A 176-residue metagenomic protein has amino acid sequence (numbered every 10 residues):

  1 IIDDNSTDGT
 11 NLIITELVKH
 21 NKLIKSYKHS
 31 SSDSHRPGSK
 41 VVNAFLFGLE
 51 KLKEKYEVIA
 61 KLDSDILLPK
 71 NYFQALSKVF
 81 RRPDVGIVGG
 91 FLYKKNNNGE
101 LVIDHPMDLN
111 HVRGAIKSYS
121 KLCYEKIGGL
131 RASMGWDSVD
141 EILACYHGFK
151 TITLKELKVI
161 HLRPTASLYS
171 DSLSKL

Functional and structural regions predicted by a protein language model:
I1-D33: Acidic donor-binding segment of Leloir-type glycosyltransferases
K28-H29, V88-F91, L162: Short glycine/serine/threonine-enriched helix-capping/active-site loop that flanks the nucleotide-sugar donor pocket
S32-N43, S133: A short, glycine-/small-residue-rich helix N-cap motif at loop->alpha-helix starts within glycosyltransferase
D33, L67-V102: Conserved donor NDP-sugar-binding/catalytic core segment of glycosyltransferases
V42-V58: Active-site nucleotide-sugar/metal-binding loop of Leloir-type enzymes
K55-L67: Short beta-strand-to-loop acidic/aromatic patch adjacent to the donor-nucleotide binding site
R113-G128: Conserved nucleotide-sugar donor-binding and metal-coordinating catalytic region shared by glycosyltransferases
G129-L176: Catalytic donor/gating beta->alpha subdomain of glycosyltransferases that bind UDP-sugars
